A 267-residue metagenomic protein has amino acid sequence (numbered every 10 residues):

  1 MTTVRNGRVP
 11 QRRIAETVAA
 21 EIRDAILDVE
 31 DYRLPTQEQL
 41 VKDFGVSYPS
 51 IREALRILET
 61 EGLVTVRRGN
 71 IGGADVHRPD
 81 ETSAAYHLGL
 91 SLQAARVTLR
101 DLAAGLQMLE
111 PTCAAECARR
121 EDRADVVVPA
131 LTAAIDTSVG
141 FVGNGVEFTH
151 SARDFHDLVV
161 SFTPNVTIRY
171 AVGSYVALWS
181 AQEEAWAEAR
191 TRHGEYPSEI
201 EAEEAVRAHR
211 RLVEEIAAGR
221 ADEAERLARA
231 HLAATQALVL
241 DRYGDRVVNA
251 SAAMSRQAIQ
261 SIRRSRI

Functional and structural regions predicted by a protein language model:
M1-M108, T112-A115, R119, R246-V247 (+1 more regions): Short linear motifs at protein or domain termini
R12-E16, R100-Q107, D125, P129 (+3 more regions): Alpha-helix N-cap/helix-start motif at coil-to-helix transitions, marked by capping-box chemistry
A25, F141, V160, E215-I216: Hydrophobic side-chain positions on well-ordered alpha-helices, corresponding to helix-helix packing/interface faces
E38, D122, P129, Y175 (+2 more regions): Sparse recognition of residues in long alpha-helices and their boundaries
A94-D101, A118-D122, V139-G143, R192-E201: A ubiquitous short alpha-helical element
L106-A189, A208-H209, E223-A237: Conserved amphipathic alpha-helical segments that form helical-bundle/coiled-coil interaction surfaces
S180-I267: C-terminal all-alpha effector/ligand-binding and dimerization domain of prokaryotic HTH-type transcriptional repressors
